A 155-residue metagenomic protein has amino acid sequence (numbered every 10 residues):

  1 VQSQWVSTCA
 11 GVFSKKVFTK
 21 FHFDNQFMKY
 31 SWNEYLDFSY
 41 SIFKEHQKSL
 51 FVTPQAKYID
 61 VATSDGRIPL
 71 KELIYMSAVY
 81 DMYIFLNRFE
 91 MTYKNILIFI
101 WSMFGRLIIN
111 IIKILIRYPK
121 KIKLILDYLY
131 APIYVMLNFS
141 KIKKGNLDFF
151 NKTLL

Functional and structural regions predicted by a protein language model:
V1-S3: Short, flexible, basic/aromatic active-site loop/helix in glycosyltransferases
W5-F21, F27-A56: A short, conserved alpha-helix in the catalytic core of glycosyltransferases
S7, E72-M76, I98, S102: Alpha-helix N-cap/helix-start motif at coil-to-helix transitions, marked by capping-box chemistry
D24, A62-R67: Short acidic, glycine/proline-rich loop/turn micro-motifs
F27-K29, R67-L70: Short glycine-enriched, charge-decorated loop/helix-capping segments at active-site entrances that position
D37-S41, Y80-Y83, R106, A131: Alpha-helical elements of Rossmann-like donor-binding domains used by nucleotide-donor carbohydrate transfer enzymes
Y58, I68-N95, L124-G145: Catalytic core of nucleotide-sugar-dependent glycosyltransferases
L97-L155: Membrane-proximal basic amphipathic "stem/tether" segments
